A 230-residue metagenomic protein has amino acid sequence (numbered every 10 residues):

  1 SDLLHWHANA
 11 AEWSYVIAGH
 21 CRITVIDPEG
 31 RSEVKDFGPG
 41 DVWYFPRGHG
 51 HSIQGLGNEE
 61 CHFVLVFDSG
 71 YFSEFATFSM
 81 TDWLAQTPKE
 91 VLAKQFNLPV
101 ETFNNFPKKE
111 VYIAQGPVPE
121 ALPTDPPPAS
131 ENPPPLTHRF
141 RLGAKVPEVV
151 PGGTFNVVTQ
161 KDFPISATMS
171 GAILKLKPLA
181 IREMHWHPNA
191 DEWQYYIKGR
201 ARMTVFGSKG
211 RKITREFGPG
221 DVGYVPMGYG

Functional and structural regions predicted by a protein language model:
S1-L4, V91-K177, E183: A short, N-terminal "cap"/entry segment at the start of jelly-roll beta-barrel domains of the cupin/DSBH fold
D2-L3, R22, D41-W43, R47-S52 (+4 more regions): Histidine-centered metal-chelating micro-motifs
H7-E29, P178-I181, W186-K209, P219: Glycine- and acidic-residue-biased ligand/ion/polar-headgroup-sensing regions
A11, G38-P39, R47-E74, G218 (+1 more regions): Ligand-binding loop in jelly-roll beta-barrel domains
W13, D27-G48, L176, W193 (+1 more regions): Short acidic-glycine-tyrosine-enriched beta hairpin
E60-H62, T168, A190: Fe(II)/2-oxoglutarate oxygenase catalytic core
H62-F106: A contiguous, mid-protein "functional segment" used to position or interact with cofactors/ions or partner subunits
